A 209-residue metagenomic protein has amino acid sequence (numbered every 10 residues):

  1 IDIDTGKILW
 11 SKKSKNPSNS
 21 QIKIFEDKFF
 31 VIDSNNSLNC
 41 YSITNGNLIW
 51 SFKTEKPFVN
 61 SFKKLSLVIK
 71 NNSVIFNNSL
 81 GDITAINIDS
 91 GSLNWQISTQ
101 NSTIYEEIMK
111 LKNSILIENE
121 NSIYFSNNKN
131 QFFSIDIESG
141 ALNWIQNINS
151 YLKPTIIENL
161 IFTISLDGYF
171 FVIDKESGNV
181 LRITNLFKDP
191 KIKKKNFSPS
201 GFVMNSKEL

Functional and structural regions predicted by a protein language model:
D2-T5, S42-G46, N87-G91, D136-S139 (+1 more regions): Short loop/turn segments that connect beta-strands within beta-propeller blades
K7-E26, N47-N71, S92-E120, A141-E158 (+1 more regions): Extracytoplasmic beta-rich repeat domains
I32, F76-N77, S126, I164: Residue-level marker for isolated small/hydroxyl-bearing positions within beta-strands of beta-sheet-rich domains
I161-F171: Acidic (E/D-rich), amphipathic helical modules within compact regulatory domains
